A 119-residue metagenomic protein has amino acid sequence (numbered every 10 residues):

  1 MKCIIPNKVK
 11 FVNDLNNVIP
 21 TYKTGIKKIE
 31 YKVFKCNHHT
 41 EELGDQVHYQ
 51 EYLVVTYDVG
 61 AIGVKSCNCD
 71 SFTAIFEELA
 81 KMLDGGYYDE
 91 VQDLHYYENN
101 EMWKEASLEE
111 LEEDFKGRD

Functional and structural regions predicted by a protein language model:
K2-K23: Negatively charged, low-complexity tracts enriched in Asp/Glu with abundant Ser/Thr
K23, Y87-V91, D119: Residue-level signal for secondary-structure boundary elements
I26: Phosphoinositide-dependent membrane-docking surfaces
C36-E110: Acidic, low-complexity, intrinsically disordered interaction modules
E113-D119: Short acidic DE-rich linear segments
